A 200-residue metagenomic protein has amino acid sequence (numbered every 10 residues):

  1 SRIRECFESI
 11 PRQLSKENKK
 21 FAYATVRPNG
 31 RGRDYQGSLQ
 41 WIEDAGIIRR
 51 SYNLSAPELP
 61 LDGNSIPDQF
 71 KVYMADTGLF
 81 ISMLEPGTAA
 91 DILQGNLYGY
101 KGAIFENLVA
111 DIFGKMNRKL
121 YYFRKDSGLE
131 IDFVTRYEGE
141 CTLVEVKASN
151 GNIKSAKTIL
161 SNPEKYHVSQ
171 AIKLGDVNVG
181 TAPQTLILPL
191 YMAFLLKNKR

Functional and structural regions predicted by a protein language model:
S1-E138: Accessory nucleic acid-recognition modules appended to NTPase machines
S82, I153-K154, G180-Q184: Switch/connector loops and helix/strand junctions flanking conserved nucleotide-binding motifs in nucleotide-processing
T88-A89, L160-N162: Short, solvent-exposed amphipathic alpha-helical segments in soluble enzyme and RNA/protein-processing domains
K125, Y166-T185: Nucleic-acid nuclease catalytic cores
E140-T142, Q170: Structural motif
L143-G151: Active-site ExK catalytic segment of metal-dependent nucleases
N150-I159: Active-site-adjacent loop/helix micro-motif of nuclease/hydrolase catalytic cores
V177-R200: Domain-level recognition of nuclease-like catalytic cores that cleave nucleotide substrates
